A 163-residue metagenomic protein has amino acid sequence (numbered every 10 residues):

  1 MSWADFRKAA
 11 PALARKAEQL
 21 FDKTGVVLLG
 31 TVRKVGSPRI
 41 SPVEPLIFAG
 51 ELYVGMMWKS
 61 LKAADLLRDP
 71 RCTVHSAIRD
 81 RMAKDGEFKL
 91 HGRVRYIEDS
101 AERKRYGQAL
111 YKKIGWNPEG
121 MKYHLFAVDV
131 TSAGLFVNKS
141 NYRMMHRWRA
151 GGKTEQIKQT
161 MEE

Functional and structural regions predicted by a protein language model:
M1-A9, D85-E163: Charged, gly/pro-rich active-site loop segments
S2-L28: Short, basic/aromatic recognition patches
A14, K59-S60: Structural motif corresponding to alpha-helix initiation and N-cap regions
F21-D22, L67-R68, Y111: Alpha-helix boundary recognition
T24-W58, L66, C72-I78, E87-K89: Short beta-strand segments
W58-K59, T131: A generic "binding-loop/recognition-motif" signal
S60-K62, R81, N141-R143: Short, surface-exposed beta-strand-loop junctions and turns on beta-sheet-rich folds
